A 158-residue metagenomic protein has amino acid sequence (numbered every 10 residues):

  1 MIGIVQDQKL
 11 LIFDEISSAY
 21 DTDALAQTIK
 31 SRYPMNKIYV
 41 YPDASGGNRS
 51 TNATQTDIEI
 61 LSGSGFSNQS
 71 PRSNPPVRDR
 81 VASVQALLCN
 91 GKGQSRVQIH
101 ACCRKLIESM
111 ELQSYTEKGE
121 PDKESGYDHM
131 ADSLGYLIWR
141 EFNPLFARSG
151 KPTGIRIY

Functional and structural regions predicted by a protein language model:
M1-V5: Gly/Thr-rich phosphate-binding beta-strand-loop-beta motif of the actin/hexokinase/Hsp70
Q6-D122, P144-L145, I155-Y158: Mg2+-dependent endonuclease catalytic cores in nucleic-acid-processing enzymes, primarily RNase H-like
K123-Y158: Charge-patterned, long linear interaction tracts outside catalytic cores
